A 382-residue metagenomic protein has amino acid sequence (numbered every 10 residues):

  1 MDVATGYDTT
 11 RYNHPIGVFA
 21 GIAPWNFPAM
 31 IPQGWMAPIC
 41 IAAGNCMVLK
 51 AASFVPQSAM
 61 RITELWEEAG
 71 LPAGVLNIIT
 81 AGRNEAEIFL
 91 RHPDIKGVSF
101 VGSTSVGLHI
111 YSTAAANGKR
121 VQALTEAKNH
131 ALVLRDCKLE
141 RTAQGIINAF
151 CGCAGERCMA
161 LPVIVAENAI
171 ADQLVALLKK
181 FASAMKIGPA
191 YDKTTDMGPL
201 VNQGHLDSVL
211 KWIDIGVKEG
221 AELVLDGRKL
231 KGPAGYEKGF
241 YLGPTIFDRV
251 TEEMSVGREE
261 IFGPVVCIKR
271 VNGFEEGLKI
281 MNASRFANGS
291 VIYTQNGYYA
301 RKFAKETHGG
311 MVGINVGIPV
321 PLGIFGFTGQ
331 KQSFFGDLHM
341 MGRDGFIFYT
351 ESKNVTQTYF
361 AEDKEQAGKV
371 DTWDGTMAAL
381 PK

Functional and structural regions predicted by a protein language model:
M1-R141, T194, V271, G336: Rossmann-like NAD(P) dinucleotide-binding subdomain of oxidoreductase/dehydrogenase enzymes
I22, G82, V101, A149 (+2 more regions): Conserved residues at the C-terminal ends of beta-strands
M36, I62, I110, L178 (+2 more regions): Aromatic/hydrophobic pocket-lining residues that form π-stacking "cages" and hydrophobic walls in ligand
I41, V48, N77, Q122 (+5 more regions): Structural detector of well-ordered beta-strand residues that form the stable sheet scaffold of enzyme domains
L71, I95, L132, K186 (+3 more regions): Conserved C-terminal structural/oligomerization subdomain of aldehyde/semialdehyde dehydrogenase
I88-F89, G145, I280, F303: CheY-like receiver
G97, S105-T251, I314, K364-E365 (+1 more regions): ALDH superfamily catalytic-core signature
